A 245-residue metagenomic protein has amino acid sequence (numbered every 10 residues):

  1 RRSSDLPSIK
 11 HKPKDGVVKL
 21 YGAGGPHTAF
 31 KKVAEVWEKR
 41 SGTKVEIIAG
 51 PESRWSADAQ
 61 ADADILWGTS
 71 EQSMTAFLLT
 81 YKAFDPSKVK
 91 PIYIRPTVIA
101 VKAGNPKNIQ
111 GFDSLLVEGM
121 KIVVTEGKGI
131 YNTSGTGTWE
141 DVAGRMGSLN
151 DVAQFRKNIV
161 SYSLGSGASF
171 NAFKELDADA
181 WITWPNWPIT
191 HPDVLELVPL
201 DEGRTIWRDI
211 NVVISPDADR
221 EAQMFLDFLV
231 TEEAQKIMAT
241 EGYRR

Functional and structural regions predicted by a protein language model:
R1-S3, F225: Conserved small/polar residues in nucleotide/adenosyl-binding loops
S4-V124: N-terminal segment of the mature folded domain
A34-K39, F112-S163: Ligand-binding cleft/hinge of the Venus flytrap
I48-D58, N150-N171: Short helix-initiation/N-cap motifs at beta->coil->alpha
E71-T80, N171-P199: A ligand-binding cleft/hinge motif common to bilobed small-molecule-binding domains
I94-P96, P192-L226, R245: Periplasmic-binding protein-like
A103-Q110, G129-Y131, D217-Q223: Short helix-loop capping/hinge motifs at secondary-structure junctions, enriched in acidic/polar residues
T125-G127, L229-R245: Periplasmic-binding protein-like
